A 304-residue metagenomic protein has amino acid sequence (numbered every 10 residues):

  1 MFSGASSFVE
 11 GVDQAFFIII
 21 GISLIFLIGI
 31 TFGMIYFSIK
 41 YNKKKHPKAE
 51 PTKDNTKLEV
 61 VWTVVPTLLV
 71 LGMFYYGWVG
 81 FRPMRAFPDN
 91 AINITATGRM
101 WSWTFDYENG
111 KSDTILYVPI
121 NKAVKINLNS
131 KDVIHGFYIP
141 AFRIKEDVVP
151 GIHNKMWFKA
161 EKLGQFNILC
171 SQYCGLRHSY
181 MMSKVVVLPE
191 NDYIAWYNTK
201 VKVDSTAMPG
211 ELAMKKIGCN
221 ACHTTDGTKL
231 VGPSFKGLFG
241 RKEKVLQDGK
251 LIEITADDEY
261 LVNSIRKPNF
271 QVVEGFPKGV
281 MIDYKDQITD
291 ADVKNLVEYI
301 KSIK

Functional and structural regions predicted by a protein language model:
M1-K122, S205: Extracytoplasmic entry segments of secretory-pathway proteins
F2-Q14, K44-W62, A141-K162, I194-V201 (+1 more regions): Extracytoplasmic beta-sandwich strand-turn segments characteristic of Greek-key/jelly-roll folds
N90, V148-D204, N220: Extracellular/periplasmic metallocenter environments
R99-W101, N121-A123, N129-V133, F142 (+4 more regions): Solvent-exposed coil/turn segments that connect beta secondary-structure elements in extracytoplasmic/periplasmic
N109-S112, N191-K216, L251-T255: Electrostatic cytochrome c docking/interface patches
K159, M182-E190, A221-R266, I282-Q287: Gly/Gly-Pro-rich "capping" loops immediately C-terminal to redox-active cysteine motifs in periplasmic/lumenal
C170, G210, K216-T225, I265 (+3 more regions): The canonical Cys-X-X-Cys-His
D192-N198, G279-K304: C-terminal capping alpha-helices of c-type cytochrome domains
